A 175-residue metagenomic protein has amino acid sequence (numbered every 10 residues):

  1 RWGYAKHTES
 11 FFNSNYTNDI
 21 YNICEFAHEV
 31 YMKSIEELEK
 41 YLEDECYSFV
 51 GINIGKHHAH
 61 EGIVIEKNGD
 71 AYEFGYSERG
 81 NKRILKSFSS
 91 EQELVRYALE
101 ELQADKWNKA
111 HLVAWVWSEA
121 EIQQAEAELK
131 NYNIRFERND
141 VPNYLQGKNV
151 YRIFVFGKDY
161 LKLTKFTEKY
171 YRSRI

Functional and structural regions predicted by a protein language model:
K6-E9, S14-E25, E29: Short, low-complexity, charge-dense intrinsically disordered segments
V30-G51: Negatively charged, low-complexity tracts enriched in Asp/Glu with abundant Ser/Thr
K56-R83, E101: Short aromatic-glycine-(Arg/Gly/Cys) micro-motifs in beta-strand/loop hairpins
R79-S89, F154: A short, exposed loop/beta-hairpin motif centered on an aromatic-Gly-Thr core
L85-K106: Short, structured interface segments
D105-E137: Intrinsically disordered, low-complexity charged/polar segments
Y160, Y171-I175: Preference for solvent-exposed, low-hydrophobicity sequence contexts
